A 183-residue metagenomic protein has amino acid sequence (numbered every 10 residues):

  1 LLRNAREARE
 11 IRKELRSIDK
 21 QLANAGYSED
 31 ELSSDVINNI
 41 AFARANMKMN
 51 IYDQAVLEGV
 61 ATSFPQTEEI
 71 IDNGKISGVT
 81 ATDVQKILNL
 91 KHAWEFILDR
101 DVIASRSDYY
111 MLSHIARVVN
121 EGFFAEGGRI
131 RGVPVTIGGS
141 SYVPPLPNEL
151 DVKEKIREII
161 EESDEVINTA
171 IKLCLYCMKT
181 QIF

Functional and structural regions predicted by a protein language model:
L1-F183: FIC/Doc superfamily catalytic core
